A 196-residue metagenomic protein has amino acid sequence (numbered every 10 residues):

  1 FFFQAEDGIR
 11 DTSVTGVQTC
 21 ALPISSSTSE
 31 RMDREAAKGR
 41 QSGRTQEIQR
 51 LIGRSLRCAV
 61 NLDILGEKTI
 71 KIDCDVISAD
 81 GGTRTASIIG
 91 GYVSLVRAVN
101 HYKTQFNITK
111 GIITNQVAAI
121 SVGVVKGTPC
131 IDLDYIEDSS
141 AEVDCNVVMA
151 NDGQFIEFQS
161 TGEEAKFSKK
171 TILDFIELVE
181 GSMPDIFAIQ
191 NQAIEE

Functional and structural regions predicted by a protein language model:
F1-C20: Single conserved hydrophobic/aromatic residue that forms the stacking wall/gate of nucleotide- or nucleobase-binding
T12, S42-E47, G81-I89: Short, conserved micro-motifs enriched in small and acidic residues
S27-E30, A59-T69: Short, flexible active-site-proximal loops enriched in glycine and acidic residues
T28-S42, S160-A165: Short hinge/gating elements
A36-Q41, C74-T83: A short glycine/serine-rich beta->alpha loop
I52, L56, G90-A98: Buried hydrophobic packing segments
G53, I64-A79: Glycine- and acidic-rich phosphate- and metal-coordinating loops
I64-E67, G82-A86, V96-A98, F106-E196: A structural signal for small-residue-enriched, beta-sheet-centric alpha/beta enzyme cores and oligomeric scaffold folds
